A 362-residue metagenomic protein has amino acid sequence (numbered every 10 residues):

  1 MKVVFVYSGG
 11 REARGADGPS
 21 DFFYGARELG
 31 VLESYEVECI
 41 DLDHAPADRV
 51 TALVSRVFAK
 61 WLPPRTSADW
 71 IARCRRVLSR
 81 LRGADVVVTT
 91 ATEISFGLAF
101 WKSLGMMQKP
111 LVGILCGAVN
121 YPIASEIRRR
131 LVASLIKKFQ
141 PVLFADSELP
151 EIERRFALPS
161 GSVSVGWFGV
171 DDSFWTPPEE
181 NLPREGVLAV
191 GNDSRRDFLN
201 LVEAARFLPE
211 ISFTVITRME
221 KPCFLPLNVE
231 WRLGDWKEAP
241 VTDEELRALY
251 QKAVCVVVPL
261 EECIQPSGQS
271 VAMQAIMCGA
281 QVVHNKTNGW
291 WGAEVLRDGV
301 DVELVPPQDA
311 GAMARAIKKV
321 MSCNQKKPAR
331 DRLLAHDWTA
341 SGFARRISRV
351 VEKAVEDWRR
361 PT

Functional and structural regions predicted by a protein language model:
M1-A45, S79-D85, R206-F207: N-terminal subdomain of nucleotide-sugar transferases
D21, L182-E244: Conserved catalytic-core segment of nucleotide-activated headgroup transferases in glycan assembly
R27, C74-R82, Y121-P141: Membrane-proximal helix-turn-helix segments that form the acceptor-binding/catalytic region of lipid-linked
I123, R154, S162, W167-R184 (+1 more regions): Acidic anion/phosphate-binding donor-loop and adjacent secondary structure in glycosyltransferase catalytic cores
K138-S162: A short, active-site helix/loop in glycosyltransferases that binds the activated sugar's phosphate group
N192, L296-A310, K318-N324: Conserved acidic donor-binding segment of nucleotide-sugar-dependent glycosyltransferases
Y250-Q265, A280-Q281: Acidic donor-binding loop of glycosyltransferase active sites
Q308, S322-E352: A charged, aromatic-enriched C-terminal amphipathic alpha-helix characteristic of glycosyltransferases across folds
